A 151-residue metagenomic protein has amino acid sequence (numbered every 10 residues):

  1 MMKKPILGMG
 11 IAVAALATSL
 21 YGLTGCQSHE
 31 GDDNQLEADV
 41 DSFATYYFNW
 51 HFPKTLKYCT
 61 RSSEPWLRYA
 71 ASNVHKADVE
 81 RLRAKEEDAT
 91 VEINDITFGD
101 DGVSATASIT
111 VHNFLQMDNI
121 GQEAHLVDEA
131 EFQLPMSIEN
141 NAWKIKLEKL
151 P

Functional and structural regions predicted by a protein language model:
M1-T24: Sec-dependent bacterial lipoprotein signal peptides
L7-G8, D33, L82-K85, I120-A124: Intrinsically disordered, low-complexity segments enriched in polar/charged residues with Gly/Pro, especially when
I11, V40, I96: Short, intrinsically disordered, charge-biased short linear motifs at domain edges
Y21-N49: Short, low-complexity N-terminal intrinsically disordered segments enriched in polar/charged residues
E37, F52-T106, V111-F114: Short solvent-exposed beta->alpha transition segments
S42-W50, Y58-S62, E139: Structured segments of extracytoplasmic/periplasmic soluble domains in secreted or envelope-associated proteins
F98-P151: Exposed beta-sheet edge and beta->alpha loop/turn motif
